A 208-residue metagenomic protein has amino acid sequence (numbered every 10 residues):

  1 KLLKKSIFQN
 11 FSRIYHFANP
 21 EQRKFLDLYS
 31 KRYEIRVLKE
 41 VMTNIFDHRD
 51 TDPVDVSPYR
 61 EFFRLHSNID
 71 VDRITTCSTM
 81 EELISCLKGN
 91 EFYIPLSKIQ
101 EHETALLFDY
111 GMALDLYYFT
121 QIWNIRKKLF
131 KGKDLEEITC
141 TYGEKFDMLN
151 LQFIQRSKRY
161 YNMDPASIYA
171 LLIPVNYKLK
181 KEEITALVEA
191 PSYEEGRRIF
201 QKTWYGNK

Functional and structural regions predicted by a protein language model:
K1-K208: Extended alpha-helical surfaces
